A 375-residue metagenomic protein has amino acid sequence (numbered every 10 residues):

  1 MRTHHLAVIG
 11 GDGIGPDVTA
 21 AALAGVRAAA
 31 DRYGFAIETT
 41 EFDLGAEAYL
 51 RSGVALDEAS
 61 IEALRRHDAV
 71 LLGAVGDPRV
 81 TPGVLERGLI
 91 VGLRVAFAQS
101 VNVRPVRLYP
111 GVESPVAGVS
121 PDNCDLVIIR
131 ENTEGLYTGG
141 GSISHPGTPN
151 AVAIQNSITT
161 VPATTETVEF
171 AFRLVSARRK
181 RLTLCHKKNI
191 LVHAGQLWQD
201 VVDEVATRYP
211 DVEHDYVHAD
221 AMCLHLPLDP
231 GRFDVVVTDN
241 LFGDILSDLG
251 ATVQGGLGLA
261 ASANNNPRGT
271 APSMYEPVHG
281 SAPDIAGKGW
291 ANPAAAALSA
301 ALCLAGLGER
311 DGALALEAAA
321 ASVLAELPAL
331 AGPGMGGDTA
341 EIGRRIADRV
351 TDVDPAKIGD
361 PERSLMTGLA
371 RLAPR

Functional and structural regions predicted by a protein language model:
R2-L6: Extreme N-terminal starter segment of soluble prokaryotic enzymes
A7-A24, A28-A30, T148-D220, R232: Glycine-rich phosphate/diphosphate-binding loop of Rossmann-like nucleotide-binding domains
D12-G15, D68, I129, A171 (+4 more regions): Buried hydrophobic positions in well-ordered alpha/beta secondary-structure cores of metabolic enzymes
R32-E58, L224-L226: N-terminal beta-loop-helix "entrance" segment that forms/cooperates in small-molecule cofactor or anionic ligand
A46-Y49, R107, H225-P328: Glycine-rich phosphate/nucleotide-binding loop
L50-I154, L241-G243: N-terminal glycine-rich phosphate/adenylate-binding segment common to multiple enzyme folds
I61-G83, V205, D211-G269, V350-D354: Glycine-rich phosphate-binding loop
A291-R375: Mobile late-domain/C-terminal helix-loop "cap" segments that border catalytic sites or the cytosolic face
